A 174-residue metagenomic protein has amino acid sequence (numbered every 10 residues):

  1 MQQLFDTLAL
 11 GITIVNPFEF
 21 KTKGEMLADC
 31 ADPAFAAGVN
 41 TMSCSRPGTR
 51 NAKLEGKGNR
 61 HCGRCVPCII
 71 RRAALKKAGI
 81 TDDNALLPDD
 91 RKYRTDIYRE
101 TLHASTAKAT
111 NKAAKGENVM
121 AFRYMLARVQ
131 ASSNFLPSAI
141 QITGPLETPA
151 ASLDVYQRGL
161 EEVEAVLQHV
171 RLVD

Functional and structural regions predicted by a protein language model:
M1-D174: Nucleotide-activated chemistry modules centered on ATP-dependent adenylation/adenylyltransferase
